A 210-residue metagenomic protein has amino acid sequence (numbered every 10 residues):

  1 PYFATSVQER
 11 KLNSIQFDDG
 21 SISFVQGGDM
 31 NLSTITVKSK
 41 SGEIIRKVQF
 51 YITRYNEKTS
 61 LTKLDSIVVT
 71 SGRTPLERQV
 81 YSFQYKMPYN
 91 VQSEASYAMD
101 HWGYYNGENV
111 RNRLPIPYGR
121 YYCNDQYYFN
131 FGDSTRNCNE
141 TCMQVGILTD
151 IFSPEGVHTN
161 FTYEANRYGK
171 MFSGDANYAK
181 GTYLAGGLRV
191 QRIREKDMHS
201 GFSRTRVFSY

Functional and structural regions predicted by a protein language model:
P1-Y210: Conserved catalytic cores of ATP-dependent inositol ring kinases
